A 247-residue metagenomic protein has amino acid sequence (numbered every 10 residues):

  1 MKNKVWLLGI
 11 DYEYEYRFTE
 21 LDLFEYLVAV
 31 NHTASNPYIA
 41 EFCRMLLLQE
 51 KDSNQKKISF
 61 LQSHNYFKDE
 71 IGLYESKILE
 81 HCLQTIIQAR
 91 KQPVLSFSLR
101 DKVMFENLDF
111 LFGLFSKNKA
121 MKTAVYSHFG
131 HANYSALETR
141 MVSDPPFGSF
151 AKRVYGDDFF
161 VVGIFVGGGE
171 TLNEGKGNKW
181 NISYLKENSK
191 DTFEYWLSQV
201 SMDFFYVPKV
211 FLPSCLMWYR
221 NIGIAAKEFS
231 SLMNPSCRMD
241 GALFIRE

Functional and structural regions predicted by a protein language model:
M1-R100, M104-N107, F229: A substrate-binding/cap region within the structured catalytic cores of diverse enzymes
K2, Y26-L27, G113-S116, S143-Y155: Short, surface-exposed basic-aromatic patches at helix termini and helix-loop junctions that form
N3-K4, N118-K122, D157-D158: Short coil/turn segments at beta-strand junctions that form active-site/ligand-binding loops
L8, M121-H128: Beta-strand elements within well-structured catalytic alpha/beta cores of enzymes that handle phosphate/sulfate esters
Y12-Y16, F129-A132, V166-G169: Solvent-exposed loop/turn segments at secondary-structure junctions within structured extracellular/periplasmic domains
Q84-Q88, Y126-H131: Short acidic (Asp/Glu) and glycine-rich catalytic loops that position anionic groups and cofactors
M104-M121: A short acidic-Thr-Gly-centered motif at the start of a beta-strand
N133-E247: C-terminal regions of proteins
